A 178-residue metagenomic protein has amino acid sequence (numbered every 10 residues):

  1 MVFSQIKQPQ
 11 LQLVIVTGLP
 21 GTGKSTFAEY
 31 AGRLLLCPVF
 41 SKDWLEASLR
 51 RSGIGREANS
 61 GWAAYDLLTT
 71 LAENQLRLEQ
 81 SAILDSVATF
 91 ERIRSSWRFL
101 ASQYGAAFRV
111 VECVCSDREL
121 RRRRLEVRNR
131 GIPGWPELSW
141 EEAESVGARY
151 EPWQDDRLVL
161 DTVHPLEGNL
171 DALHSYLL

Functional and structural regions predicted by a protein language model:
M1-L11: Extreme N-terminal, non-catalytic leader segments that precede Walker-type/kinase nucleotide-binding cores
V16: Hydrophobic anchor at the beta1->P-loop junction of P-loop NTPases
L19: P-loop (Walker A) phosphate-binding loop of NTP-binding proteins
T22, T26-L78: Conserved substrate/cofactor phosphate-moiety recognition/catalytic segment in nucleotide-dependent phosphotransferases
W62-F108: Glycine-rich phosphate-binding loop used to anchor ATP phosphates in small-molecule kinases, encompassing both
Y65, T69, L166-H174: Short, amphipathic alpha-helical "lid/cap" segments that border enzyme active or binding sites
Y104-R124, L160: Conserved phosphate-donor/acceptor-positioning beta-strand/loop module used by diverse small-molecule
R130-L170: Small-molecule kinase domains that catalyze NTP-dependent phosphoryl transfer to phosphate-bearing small molecules
